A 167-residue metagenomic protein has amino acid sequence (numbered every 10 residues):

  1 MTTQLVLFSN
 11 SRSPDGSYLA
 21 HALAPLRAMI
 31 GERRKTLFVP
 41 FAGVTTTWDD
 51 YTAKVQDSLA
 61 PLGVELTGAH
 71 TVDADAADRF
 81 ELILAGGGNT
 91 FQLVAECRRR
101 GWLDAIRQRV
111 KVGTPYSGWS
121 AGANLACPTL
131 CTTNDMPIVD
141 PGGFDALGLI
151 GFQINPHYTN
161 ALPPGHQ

Functional and structural regions predicted by a protein language model:
T2-L82: N-terminal beta1-alpha1 cap of cysteine-dependent amidohydrolase-like domains
L7, L82-G86, S117-G118, I154: Structural motif
S9, P40, G87, G151 (+1 more regions): Short, structured patches in soluble enzyme cores that scaffold and shape functional sites
S11, V44, G88-F91, A121-G122 (+1 more regions): Short glycine-rich anion-binding loops that position phosphate/pyrophosphate groups of nucleotides and phosphorylated
K54-V55, L84-G86, T133-P137: Short, hinge-like loop/turn segments at secondary-structure boundaries
R79, V94-P115, G122-Q167: Active-site-adjacent pocket-lining segments in enzyme domains
